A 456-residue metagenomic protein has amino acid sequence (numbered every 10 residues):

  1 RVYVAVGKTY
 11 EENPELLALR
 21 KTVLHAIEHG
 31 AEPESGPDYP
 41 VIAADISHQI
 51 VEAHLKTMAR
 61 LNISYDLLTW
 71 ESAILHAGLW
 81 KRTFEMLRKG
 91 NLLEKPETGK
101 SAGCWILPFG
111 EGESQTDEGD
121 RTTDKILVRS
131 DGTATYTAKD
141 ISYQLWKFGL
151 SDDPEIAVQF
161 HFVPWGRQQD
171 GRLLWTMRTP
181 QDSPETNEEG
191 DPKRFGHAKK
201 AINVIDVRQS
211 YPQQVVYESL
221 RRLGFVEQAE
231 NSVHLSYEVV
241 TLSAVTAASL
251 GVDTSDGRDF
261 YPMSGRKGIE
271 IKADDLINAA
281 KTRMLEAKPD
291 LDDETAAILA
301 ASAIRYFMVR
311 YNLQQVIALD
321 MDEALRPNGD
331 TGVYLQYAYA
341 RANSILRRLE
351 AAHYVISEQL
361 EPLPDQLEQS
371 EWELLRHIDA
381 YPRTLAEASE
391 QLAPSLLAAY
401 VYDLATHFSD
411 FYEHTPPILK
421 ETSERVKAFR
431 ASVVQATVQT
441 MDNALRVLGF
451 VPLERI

Functional and structural regions predicted by a protein language model:
R1-I456: Non-catalytic interaction-recognition regions
